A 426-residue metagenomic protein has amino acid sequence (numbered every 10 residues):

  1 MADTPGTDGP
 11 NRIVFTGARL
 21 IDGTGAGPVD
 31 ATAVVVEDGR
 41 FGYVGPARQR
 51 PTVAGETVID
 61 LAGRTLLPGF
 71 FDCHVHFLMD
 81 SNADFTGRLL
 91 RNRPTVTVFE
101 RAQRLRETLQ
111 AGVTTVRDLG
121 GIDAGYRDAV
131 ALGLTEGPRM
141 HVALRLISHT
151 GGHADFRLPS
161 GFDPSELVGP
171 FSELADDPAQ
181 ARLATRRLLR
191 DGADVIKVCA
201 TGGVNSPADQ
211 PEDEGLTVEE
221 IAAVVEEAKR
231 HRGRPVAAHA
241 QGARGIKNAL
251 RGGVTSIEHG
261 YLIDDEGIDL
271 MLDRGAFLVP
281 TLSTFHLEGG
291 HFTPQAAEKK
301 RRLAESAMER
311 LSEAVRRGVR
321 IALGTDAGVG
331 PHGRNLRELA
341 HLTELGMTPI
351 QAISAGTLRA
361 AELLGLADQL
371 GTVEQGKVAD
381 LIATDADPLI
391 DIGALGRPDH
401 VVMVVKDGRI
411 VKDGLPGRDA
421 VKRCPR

Functional and structural regions predicted by a protein language model:
A2-V14, L20, T24-L67: Histidine-rich, glycine-flanked metal-binding segment
D38, E362, Q375-K422: C-terminal cap of metal-dependent C-N hydrolases
R64-L132, T150-F156, E219: Metal-associated gating/positioning segment near the N- to mid-region
S81-F85, D128, A154, P207 (+7 more regions): Histidine/acidic-residue-rich catalytic or RNA/ligand-binding cores of hydrolases and nuclease-related proteins
T86-F99, S165-L183, P235: Active-site mouth loops of central-metabolism enzymes
E100-Y126, G137-L146, A193-S206, R234-P235 (+2 more regions): Divalent metal-dependent hydrolysis catalytic cores, especially in the metallo-beta-lactamase
A179-L278, K300-R320, D368: Histidine/acidic residue-rich metal-binding segments in metalloenzymes
R230, A304-D387: His/Asp/Glu-enriched, well-ordered alpha-helical/loop segment that forms or immediately abuts the divalent-metal
